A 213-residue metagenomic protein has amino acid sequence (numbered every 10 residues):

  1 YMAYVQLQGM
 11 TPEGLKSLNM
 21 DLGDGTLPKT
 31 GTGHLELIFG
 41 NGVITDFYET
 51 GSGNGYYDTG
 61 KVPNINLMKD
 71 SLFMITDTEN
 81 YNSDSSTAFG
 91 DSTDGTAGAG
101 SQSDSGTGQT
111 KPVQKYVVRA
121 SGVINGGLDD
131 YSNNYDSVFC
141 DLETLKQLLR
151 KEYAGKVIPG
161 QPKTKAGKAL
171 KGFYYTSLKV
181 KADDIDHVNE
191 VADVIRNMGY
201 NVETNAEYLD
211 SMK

Functional and structural regions predicted by a protein language model:
Y1-F173, K181-E190, N197: Short acidic/glycine-enriched loop/turn elements at secondary-structure junctions
L178-K181, N205: Membrane-embedded translocation segments of transport machinery
R196-E203: A common structural junction motif
Y208: Residue-level "edge-of-site" marker
S211-K213: Hydrophobic alpha-helical transmembrane segments of multi-pass inner-membrane transport and secretion
